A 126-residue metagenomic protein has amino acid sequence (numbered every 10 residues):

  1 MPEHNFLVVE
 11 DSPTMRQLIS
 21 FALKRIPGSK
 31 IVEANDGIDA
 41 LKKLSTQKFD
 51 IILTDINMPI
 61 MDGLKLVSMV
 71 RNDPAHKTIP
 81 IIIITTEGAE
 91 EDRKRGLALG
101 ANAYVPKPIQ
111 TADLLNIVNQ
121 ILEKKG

Functional and structural regions predicted by a protein language model:
P13-V32: Two-component/phosphorelay signaling modules centered on CheY-like receiver
E33-I51: Acidic, metal-coordinating helix/loop segments flanking the phosphotransfer/catalytic sites of two-component signaling
L53-D55: Active-site T/S-Asp motif of two-component receiver
M58: Receiver (REC) domain active-site loop signature in two-component systems and cognate sites in sensor histidine kinases
I109-V118: C-terminal output helix
